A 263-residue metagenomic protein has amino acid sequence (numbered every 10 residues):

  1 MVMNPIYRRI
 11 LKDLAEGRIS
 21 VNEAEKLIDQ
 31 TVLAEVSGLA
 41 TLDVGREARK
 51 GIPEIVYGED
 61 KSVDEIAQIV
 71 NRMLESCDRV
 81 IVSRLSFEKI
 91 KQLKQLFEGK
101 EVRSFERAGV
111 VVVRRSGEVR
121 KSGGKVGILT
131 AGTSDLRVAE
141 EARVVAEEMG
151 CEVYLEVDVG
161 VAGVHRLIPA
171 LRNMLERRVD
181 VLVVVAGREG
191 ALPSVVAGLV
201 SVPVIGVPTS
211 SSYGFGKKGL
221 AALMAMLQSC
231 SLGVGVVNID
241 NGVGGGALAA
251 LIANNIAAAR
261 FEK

Functional and structural regions predicted by a protein language model:
M1-S86, I90-L96, E101: Long amphipathic alpha-helical segments
D64-I66, D135-E140, V164-L167, A186-V196 (+2 more regions): Short glycine/serine/threonine-rich phosphate/pyrophosphate-binding segments that cradle anionic phosphate groups
E101-F105, V196-L220: Short, acidic/small-residue loops that bind anionic groups at enzyme active sites
V110-R114, Y154-L175, L220-A221, V237: Glycine-rich oxoanion-binding loops at beta->alpha junctions
K121-P169: Glycine-rich phosphate/diphosphate-binding loop of Rossmann-like nucleotide-binding domains
T130, S134, R172-M174, V181 (+2 more regions): C-terminal binding/interaction regions
A170-T209: Glycine-rich phosphate-binding loop
